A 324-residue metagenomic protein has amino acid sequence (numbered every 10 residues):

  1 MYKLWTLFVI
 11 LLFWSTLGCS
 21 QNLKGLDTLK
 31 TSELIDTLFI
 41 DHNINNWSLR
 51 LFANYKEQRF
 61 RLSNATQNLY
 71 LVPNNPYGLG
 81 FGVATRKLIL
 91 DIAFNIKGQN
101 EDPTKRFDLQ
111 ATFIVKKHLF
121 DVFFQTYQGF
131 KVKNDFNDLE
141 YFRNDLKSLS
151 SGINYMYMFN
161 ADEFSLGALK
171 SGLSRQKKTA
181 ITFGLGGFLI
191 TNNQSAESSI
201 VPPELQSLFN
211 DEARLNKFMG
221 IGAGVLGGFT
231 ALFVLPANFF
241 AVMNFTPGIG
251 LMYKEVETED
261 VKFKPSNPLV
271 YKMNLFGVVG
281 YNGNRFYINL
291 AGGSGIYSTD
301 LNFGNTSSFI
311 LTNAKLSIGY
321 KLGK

Functional and structural regions predicted by a protein language model:
M1-T37, F239-A241, I318-K324: Bacterial Sec-dependent N-terminal signal peptides
N22-G25, E33-N45, N160-I181, A196 (+2 more regions): Short loop/turn motifs that connect adjacent beta-strands in outer-membrane beta-barrel proteins
N43-L49, Y77, R86-L88, K116-F120 (+5 more regions): Outer-envelope beta-barrel architecture signal
N45, P73-L79, A84, P103-F107 (+6 more regions): Residues that define the transmembrane beta-barrel architecture of outer-membrane proteins
L49-E57, V83, I92-I96, F113 (+7 more regions): Transmembrane beta-barrel strands of outer-membrane/channel proteins
N54-S63, F123-S151, M158, G293 (+1 more regions): Outer-membrane beta-barrel translocator/channel fold
Y70, N74, G78, K133-D135 (+5 more regions): Extracellular/periplasm-exposed beta-strand and loop segments of Gram-negative cell-envelope proteins, dominated by
G152-Y155, I310-K324: Outer-membrane beta-barrel "beta-signal"
